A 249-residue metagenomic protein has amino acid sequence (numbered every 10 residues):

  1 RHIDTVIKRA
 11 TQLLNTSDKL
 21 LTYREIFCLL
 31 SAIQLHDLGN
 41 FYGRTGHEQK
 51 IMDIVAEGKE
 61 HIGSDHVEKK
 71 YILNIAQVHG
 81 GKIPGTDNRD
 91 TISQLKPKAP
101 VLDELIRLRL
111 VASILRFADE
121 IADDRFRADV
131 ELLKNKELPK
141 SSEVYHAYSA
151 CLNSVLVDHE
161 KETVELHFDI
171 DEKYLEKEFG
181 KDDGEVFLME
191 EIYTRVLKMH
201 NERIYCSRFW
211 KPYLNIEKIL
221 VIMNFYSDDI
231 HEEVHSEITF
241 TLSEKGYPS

Functional and structural regions predicted by a protein language model:
R1-T45, I238-S249: Acidic/His-rich, divalent-metal-binding segments that scaffold phosphate/diphosphate chemistry
D18-E160: Divalent metal-dependent catalytic cores for phosphoryl transfer on phosphate-bearing substrates
E104-I106, R125-S249: C-terminal effector/catalytic modules and regulatory tails appended to multi-domain proteins
